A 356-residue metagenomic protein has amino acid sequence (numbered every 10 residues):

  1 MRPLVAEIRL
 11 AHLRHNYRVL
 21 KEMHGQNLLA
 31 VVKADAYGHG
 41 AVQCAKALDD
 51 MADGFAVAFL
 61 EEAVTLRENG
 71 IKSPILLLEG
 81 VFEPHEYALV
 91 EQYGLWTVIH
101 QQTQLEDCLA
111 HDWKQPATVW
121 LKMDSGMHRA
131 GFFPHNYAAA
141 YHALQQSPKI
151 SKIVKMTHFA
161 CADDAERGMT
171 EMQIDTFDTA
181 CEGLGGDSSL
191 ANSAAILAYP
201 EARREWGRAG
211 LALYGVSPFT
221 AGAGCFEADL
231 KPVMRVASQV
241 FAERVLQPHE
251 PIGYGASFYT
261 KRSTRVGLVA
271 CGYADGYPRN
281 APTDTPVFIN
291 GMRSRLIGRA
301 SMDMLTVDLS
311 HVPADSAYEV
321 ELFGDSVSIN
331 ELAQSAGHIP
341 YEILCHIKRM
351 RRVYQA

Functional and structural regions predicted by a protein language model:
R2-L10, R14, E62, V81-P84 (+5 more regions): Active-site anion/phosphate-binding pocket segments in diverse small-molecule metabolic enzymes
L4-E7, H12-H15, H24-S189, A202-R203: Active-site-proximal beta-alpha core segment in soluble small-molecule metabolic enzymes
